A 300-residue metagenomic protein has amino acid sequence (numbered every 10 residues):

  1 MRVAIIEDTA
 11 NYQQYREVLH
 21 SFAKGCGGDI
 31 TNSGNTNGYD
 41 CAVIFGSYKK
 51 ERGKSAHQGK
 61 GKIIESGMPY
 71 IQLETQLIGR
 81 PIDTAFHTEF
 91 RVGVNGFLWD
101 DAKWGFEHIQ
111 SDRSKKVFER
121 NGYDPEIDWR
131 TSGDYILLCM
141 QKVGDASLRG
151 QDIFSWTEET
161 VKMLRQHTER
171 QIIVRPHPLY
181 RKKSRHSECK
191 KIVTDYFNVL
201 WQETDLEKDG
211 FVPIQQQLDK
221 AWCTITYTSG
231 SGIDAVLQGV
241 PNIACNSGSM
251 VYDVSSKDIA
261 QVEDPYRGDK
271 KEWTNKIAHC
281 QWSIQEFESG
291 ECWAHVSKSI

Functional and structural regions predicted by a protein language model:
M1-S47, D145, S299-I300: N-terminal pre-catalytic "stem/leader" segment of glycosyltransferase-like enzymes
I5-A10, V161-K208: Catalytic donor nucleotide-activated moiety binding site of glycosyltransferases and closely related
E7, F45-S47, L73-L77, G133-D145 (+2 more regions): Short loop/turn segments at strand-loop or loop-helix junctions that form parts of catalytic or ligand-binding pockets
Q13-F22, R52-K60, D152-M163, H186-K190: Well-ordered, non-membrane alpha-helical segments in soluble/globular domains
S33-I64, P69-I71, I225-Y227: Short, well-ordered secondary-structure micro-motifs within conserved domains or adaptor modules
G53, D209-S256: A donor-sugar binding/catalytic signature common to diverse glycosyltransferases and related nucleotide-sugar
F86-G133, Y252-I300: Leloir-type glycosyltransferase catalytic cores
E126-K182, A278, W282-Q285, S289-W293: Active-site donor-nucleotide binding/catalytic segment of nucleotide-sugar enzymes
